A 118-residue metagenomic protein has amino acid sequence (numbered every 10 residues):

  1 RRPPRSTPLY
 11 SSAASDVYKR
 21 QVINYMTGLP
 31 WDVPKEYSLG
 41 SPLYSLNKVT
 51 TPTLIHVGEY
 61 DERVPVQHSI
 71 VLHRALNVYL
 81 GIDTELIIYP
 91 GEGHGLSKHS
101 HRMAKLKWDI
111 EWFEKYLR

Functional and structural regions predicted by a protein language model:
R1-A14: Positively charged, low-complexity/disordered segments
S11-R118: Active-site-proximal cap/loop segments of hydrolase catalytic domains
